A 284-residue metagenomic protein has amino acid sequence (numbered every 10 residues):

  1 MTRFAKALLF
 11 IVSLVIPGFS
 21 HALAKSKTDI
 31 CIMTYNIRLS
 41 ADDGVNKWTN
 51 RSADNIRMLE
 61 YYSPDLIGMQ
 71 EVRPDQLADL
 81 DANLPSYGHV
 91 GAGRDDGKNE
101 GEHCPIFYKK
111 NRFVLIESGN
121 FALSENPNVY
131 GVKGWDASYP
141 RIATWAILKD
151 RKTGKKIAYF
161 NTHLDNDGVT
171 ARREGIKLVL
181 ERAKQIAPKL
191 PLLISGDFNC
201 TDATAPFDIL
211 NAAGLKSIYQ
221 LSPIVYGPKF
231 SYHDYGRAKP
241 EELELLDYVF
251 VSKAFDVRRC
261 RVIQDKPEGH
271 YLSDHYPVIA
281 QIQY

Functional and structural regions predicted by a protein language model:
M1-A7: Positively charged n-region of N-terminal signal peptides that target proteins for export
R3, F19-N83, R94-E102, K177 (+1 more regions): N-terminal, active-site-proximal structural segment of metallo-dependent hydrolase catalytic domains
A7-G18: Bacterial N-terminal signal peptides
C31-I37, N55-L80, F107, A146 (+5 more regions): Active-site beta-strand/loop signature of hydrolases that rely on acidic residues for catalysis
T34-A53, N99, L123-Y139, D165 (+1 more regions): Acidic/histidine-rich helix-loop elements that form or flank divalent-metal/phosphate-binding sites at the catalytic
L66-K156, R259-I263: Structured beta-strand-rich core segments of catalytic domains in phosphoester-bond hydrolases
S138-P140, K149-R173, K177, I186: Metal-dependent phosphoester/phosphodiester hydrolase catalytic core
T170, E174, E181-L192, C200-Y284: Metal-dependent phosphoester-hydrolase catalytic domains
